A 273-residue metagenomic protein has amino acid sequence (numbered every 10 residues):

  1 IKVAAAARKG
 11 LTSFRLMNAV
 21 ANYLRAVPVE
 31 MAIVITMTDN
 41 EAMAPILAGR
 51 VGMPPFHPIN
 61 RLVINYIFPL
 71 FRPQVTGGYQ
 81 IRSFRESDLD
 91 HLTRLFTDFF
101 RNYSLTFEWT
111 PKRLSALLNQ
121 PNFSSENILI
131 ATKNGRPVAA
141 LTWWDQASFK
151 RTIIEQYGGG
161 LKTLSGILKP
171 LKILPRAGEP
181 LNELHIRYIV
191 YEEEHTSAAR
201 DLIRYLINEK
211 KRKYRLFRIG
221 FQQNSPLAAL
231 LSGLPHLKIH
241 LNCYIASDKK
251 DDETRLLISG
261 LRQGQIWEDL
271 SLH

Functional and structural regions predicted by a protein language model:
I1-V3, F84, I189: Hydrophobic adenine-recognition pocket in adenosine-nucleotide-binding enzymes
V3, R8-L24, E194-N208: Conserved acetyl-CoA-binding loop-helix of GNAT-fold acetyltransferases
L24, L118-F123, I207, K211: Short regulatory alpha-helical segment in sensory/regulatory domains of signaling proteins that mediates
M31, I35-T76, N127, K133 (+1 more regions): Active-site/acyl-donor-binding loops of N-acyltransferases
P58, S104-L105: Extended intrinsically disordered, low-complexity coil regions enriched in Ser, Thr, Gly, Ala and often Pro
Y79-R94: A short beta-loop-alpha structural element at the N-terminal edge of CoA-dependent acyl/N-acetyltransferase catalytic
L105-S125: Active-site rim helix/loop that mediates acceptor-substrate recognition in acyltransferases
